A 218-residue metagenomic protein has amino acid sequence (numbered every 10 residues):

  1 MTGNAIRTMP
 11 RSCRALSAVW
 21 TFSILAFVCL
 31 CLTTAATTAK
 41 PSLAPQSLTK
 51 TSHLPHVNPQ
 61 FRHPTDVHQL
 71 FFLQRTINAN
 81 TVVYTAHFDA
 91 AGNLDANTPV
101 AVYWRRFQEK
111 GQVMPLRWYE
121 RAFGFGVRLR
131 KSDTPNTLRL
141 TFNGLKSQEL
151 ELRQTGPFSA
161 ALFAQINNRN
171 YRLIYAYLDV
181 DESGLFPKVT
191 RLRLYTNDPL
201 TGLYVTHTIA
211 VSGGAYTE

Functional and structural regions predicted by a protein language model:
M1-L16: N-terminal secretory signal peptides that target proteins for export/translocation
V19-C31: Bacterial N-terminal signal peptides
C29-A44: Signal peptide processing junction and immediate N-terminal pro/mature segment of secreted/exported proteins
K40-L116, T206: N-terminal export/targeting and maturation segments
Q74-N78, H87-A91, F107-Q108, N143-L145 (+2 more regions): Short, flexible beta-strand-to-coil junctions
N97-R172: Mature extracytoplasmic domains of secretory-pathway proteins
E151-E218: Extracytoplasmic electrostatic interaction patches
